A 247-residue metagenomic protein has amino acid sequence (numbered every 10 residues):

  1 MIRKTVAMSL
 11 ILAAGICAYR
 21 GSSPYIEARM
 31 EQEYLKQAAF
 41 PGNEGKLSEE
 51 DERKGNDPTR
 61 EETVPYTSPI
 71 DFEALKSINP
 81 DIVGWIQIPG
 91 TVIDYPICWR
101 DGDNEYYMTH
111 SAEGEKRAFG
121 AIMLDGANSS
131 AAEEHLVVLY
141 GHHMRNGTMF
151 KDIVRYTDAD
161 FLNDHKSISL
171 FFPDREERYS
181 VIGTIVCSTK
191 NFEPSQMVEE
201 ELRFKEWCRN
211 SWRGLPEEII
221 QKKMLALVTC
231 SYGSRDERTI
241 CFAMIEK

Functional and structural regions predicted by a protein language model:
M1-I11: N-terminal Sec-pathway targeting helices
A14-K247: Solvent-exposed, non-transmembrane regions of membrane-associated and secreted proteins
